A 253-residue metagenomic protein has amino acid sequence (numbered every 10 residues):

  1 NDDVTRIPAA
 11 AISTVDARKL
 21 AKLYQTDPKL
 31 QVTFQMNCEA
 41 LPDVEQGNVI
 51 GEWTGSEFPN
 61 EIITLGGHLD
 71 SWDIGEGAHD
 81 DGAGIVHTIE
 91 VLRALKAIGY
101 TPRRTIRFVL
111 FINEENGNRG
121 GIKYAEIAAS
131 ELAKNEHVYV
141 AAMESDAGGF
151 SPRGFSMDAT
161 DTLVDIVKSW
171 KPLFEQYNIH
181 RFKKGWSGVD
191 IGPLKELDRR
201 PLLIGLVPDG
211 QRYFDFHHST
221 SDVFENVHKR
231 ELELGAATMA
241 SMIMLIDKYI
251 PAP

Functional and structural regions predicted by a protein language model:
N1-A78, E90-R93, A97-R103: Soluble metallo-hydrolase cores and metallopeptidase-like ectodomains found primarily in the secretory/periplasmic
D2, D16-K19, F34, V44 (+1 more regions): Active-site-adjacent substrate-binding region of metalloamidase/peptidase-like peptide-processing proteins
I7, A78, E114, K184 (+1 more regions): Short, flexible active-site loop motifs that bind/organize anionic cofactors or intermediates
P8-I12, T33, V49-E52, I62-G66 (+7 more regions): Structural recognition of the beta-strand scaffold that forms the well-ordered cores of secreted hydrolase catalytic
A17, E39, G55-F58, L69-S71 (+5 more regions): Short, glycine-/Ser/Thr-/acidic-enriched flexible segments
L23-T26, V91-I98, I127, E131 (+3 more regions): Structured segments of extracytoplasmic/periplasmic soluble domains in secreted or envelope-associated proteins
K29-L30, P59-I63, P102-R107, E136-A141 (+2 more regions): Loop/turn elements at helix/coil->beta-strand transitions in domains of secreted/extracellular proteins
E45-N48, S71-I166, D190: Acidic/histidine-rich catalytic neighborhood of metal-dependent amide-processing enzymes
